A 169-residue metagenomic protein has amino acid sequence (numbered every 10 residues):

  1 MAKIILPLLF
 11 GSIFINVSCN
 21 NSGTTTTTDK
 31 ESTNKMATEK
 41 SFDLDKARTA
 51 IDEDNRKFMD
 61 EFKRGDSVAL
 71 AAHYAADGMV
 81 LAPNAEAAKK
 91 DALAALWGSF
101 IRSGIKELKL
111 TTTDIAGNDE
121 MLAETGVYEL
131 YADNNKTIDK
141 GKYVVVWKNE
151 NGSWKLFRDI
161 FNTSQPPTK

Functional and structural regions predicted by a protein language model:
M1-I4, N20: Positively charged n-region of N-terminal signal peptides that target proteins for export
I5-I13: Sec-dependent N-terminal signal peptides
C19-V68, A72, T168: Short, low-complexity N-terminal intrinsically disordered segments enriched in polar/charged residues
T25-T26, K142-Q165: Short beta-strand edge/turn micro-motifs at domain boundaries
T49-A50, S67-N118: A solvent-exposed, acidic/Ser-Thr-rich amphipathic alpha-helical stretch
W97, L110-I115, Y128-L130, K142-K148 (+1 more regions): Hydrophobic/aromatic beta-strand elements that line small-molecule binding cavities or substrate pockets in beta-rich
E120-Y128: A short hydrophobic beta-strand element
